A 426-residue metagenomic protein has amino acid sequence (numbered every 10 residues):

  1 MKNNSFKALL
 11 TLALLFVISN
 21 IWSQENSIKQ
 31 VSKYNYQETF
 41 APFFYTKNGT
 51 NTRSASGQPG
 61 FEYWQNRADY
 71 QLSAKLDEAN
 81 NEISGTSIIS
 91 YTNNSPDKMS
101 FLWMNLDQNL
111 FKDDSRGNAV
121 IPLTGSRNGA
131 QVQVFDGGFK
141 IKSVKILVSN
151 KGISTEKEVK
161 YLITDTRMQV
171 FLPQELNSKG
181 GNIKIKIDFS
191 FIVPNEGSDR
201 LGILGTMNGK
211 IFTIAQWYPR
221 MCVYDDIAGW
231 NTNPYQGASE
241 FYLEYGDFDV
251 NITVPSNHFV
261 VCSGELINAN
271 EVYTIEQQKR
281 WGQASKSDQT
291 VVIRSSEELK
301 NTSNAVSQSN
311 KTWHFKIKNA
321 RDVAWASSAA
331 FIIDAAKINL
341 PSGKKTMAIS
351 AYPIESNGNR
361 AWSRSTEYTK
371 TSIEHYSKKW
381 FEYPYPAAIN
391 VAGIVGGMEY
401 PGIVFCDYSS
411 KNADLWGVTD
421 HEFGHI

Functional and structural regions predicted by a protein language model:
M1-S27: Bacterial Sec-dependent N-terminal signal peptides
Q24-S84: N-terminal, polar/Ser/Thr-rich
E25-Y34, E82, T92, K98 (+3 more regions): A surface-exposed beta-strand-loop module
S84, D97-M104, D114-R116, G197-D199 (+1 more regions): Short, hydrophobic/aromatic beta-strand segments
S87-I89, N93, M104-Q108, G181-N195 (+2 more regions): Short, hydrophobic/aromatic-enriched beta-strand segments in well-ordered soluble domains
W103-G152, P255-H258: Solvent-exposed beta-hairpin/edge-strand motifs
D114-V132, S190-F248, A269: Glycine/proline-rich low-complexity spacer/linker segments in large multi-domain proteins
P219-W230, A238-F423: Hydrophobic helix-coil surface modules that form long, contiguous segments used for peptide/substrate interaction
